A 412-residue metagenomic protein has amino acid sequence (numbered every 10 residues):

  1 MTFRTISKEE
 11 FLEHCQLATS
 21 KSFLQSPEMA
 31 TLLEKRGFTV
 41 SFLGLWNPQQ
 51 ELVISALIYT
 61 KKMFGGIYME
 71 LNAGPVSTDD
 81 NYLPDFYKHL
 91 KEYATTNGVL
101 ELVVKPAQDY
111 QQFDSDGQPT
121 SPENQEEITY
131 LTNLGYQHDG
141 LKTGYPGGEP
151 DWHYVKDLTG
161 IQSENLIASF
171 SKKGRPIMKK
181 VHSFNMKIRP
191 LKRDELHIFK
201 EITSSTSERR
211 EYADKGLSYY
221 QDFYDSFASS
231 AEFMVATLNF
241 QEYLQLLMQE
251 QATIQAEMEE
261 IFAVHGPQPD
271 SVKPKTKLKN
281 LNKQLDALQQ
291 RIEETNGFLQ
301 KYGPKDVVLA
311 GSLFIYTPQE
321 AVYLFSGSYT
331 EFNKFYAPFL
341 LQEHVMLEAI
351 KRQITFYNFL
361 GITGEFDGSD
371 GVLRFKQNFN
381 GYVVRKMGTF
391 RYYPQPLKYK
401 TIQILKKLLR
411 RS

Functional and structural regions predicted by a protein language model:
F3-G65, Y136-P146, D157-F332: A conserved beta-strand-loop-helix scaffold within acyl/acetyltransferase catalytic domains
T5, T31-L32, V40, D116-I161 (+5 more regions): Active-site/acyl-donor-binding loops of N-acyltransferases
E70-N72, F314: Catalytic phosphate/metal-binding cores of nucleic-acid and nucleotide-processing enzymes, i.e., regions that mediate
A73-D80, T159, S326-F335, T363: A short, internal acetyl-CoA/4′-phosphopantetheine-binding micro-motif in the GNAT/acyltransferase core
D79-D80, G117-N124, I167, A213 (+3 more regions): Flexible, glycine- and charge-enriched loops at secondary-structure boundaries
N81-E92, N333-L347: Conserved acetyl-CoA-binding loop-helix of GNAT-fold acetyltransferases
T96-S115, I350-G361: Conserved GNAT acetyl-CoA-binding A-motif
D109-Q111, P146-W152, H197: Short, conserved phosphate-binding/catalytic loop or strand-edge motifs used in phosphoryl-/nucleotidyl-transfer
